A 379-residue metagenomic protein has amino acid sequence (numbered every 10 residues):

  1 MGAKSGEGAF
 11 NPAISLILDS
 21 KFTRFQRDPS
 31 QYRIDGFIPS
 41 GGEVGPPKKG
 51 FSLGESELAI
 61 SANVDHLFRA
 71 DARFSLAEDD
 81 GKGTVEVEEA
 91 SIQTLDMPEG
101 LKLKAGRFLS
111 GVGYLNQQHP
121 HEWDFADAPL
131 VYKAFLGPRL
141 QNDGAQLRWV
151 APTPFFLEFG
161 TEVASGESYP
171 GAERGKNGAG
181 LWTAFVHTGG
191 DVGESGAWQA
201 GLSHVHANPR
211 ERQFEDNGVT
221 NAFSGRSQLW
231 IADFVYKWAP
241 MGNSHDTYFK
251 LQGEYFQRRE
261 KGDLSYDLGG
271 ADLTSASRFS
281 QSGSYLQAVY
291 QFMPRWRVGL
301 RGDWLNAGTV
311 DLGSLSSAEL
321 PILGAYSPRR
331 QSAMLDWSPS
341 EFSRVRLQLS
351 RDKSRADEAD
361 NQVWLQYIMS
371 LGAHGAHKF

Functional and structural regions predicted by a protein language model:
M1-S5, Q213-D216: Intrinsically disordered, low-complexity linkers and terminal tails enriched in Pro/Gly and often acidic or mixed-charge
G2-Y169, K176-T183, H187-E194, S280-S282 (+1 more regions): Outer membrane beta-barrel
G45, S91-T94, Q118, D124 (+1 more regions): Outer-membrane beta-barrel pore domains
F159-G160, P170-G175, R212-D216, S265: A short secondary-structure junction signal
P170-R174, T188-G189, N221-A222, P240-M241: Short helix-to-loop capping/linker segments positioned immediately adjacent to catalytic or ligand/cofactor-binding
